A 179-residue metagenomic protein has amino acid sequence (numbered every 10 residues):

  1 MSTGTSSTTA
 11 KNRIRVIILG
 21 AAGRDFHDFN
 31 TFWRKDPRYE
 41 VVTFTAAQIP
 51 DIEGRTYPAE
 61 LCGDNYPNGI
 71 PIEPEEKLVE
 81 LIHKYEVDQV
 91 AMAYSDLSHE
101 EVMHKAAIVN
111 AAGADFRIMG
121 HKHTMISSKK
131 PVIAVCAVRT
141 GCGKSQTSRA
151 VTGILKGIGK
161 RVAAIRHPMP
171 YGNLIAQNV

Functional and structural regions predicted by a protein language model:
N12-V87: A solvent-exposed beta-alpha-beta segment
R15-L19, A134, A163-I165: Conserved beta-strand elements of the Class I
F29-D36, A106-I108, V151, V179: Short, solvent-exposed amphipathic alpha-helical segments in soluble enzyme and RNA/protein-processing domains
I49-R55, L97-E101, G172-L174: Short, charged/polar "capping" segments at the starts of alpha-helices and the immediately preceding loops
P58-K122: Phosphate-bearing ligand-interacting subdomains that bind or position ATP/ADP/UDP/GDP/NAD(P) or nucleotide-linked
T124-K130: Phosphate-binding P-loop
A134-V151: Glycine-rich phosphate-binding P-loop
I154-V179: ATP-dependent carboxylate-amine ligase catalytic core
